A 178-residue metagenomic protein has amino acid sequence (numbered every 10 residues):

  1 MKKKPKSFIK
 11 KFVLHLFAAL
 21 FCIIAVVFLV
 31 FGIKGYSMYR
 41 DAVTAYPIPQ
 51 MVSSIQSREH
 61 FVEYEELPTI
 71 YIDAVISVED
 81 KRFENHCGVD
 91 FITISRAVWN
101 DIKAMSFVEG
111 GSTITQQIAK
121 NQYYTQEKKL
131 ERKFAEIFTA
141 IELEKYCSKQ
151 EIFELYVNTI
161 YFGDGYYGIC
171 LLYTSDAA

Functional and structural regions predicted by a protein language model:
M1-S175: Juxtamembrane regions of bacterial inner-membrane/periplasmic proteins, predominantly the peptidoglycan biogenesis
